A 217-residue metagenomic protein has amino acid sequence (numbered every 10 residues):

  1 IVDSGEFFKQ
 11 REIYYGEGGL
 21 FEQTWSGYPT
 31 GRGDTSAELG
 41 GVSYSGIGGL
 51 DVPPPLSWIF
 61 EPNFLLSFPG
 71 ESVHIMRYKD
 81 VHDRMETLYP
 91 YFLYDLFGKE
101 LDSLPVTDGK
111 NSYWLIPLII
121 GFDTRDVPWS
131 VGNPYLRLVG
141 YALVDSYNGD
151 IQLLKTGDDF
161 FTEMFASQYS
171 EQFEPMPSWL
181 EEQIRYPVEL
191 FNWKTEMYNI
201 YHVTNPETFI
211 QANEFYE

Functional and structural regions predicted by a protein language model:
I1-E217: Soluble extracytoplasmic regions of secretory-pathway and membrane proteins
